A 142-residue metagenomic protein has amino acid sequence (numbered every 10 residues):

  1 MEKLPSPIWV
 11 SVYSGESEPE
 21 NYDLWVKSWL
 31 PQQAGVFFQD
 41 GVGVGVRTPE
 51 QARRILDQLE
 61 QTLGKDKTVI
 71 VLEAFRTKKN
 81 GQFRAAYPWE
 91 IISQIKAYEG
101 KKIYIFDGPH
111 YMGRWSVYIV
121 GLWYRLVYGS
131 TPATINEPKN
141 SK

Functional and structural regions predicted by a protein language model:
M1-K142: Glycan-processing catalytic domains of CAZymes
